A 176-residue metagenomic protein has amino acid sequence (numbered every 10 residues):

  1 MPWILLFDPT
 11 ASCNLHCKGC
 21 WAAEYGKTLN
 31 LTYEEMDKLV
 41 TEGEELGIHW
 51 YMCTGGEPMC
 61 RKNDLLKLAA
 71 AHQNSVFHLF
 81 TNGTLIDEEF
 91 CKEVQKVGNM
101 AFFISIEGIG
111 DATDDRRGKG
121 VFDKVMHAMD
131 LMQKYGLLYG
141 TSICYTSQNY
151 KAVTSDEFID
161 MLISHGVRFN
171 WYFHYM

Functional and structural regions predicted by a protein language model:
M1-L6, E45: N-terminal [4Fe-4S]-dependent radical SAM core
I4-E34: Canonical Radical SAM [4Fe-4S] cluster-binding loop centered on the CxxxCxxC motif and its immediate flanking residues
A23-K27, I109-D111, M176: A short, flexible beta-alpha/helix-coil linker loop
M36-C53, R61-H174: Radical SAM/AdoMet-radical enzyme domain recognition
